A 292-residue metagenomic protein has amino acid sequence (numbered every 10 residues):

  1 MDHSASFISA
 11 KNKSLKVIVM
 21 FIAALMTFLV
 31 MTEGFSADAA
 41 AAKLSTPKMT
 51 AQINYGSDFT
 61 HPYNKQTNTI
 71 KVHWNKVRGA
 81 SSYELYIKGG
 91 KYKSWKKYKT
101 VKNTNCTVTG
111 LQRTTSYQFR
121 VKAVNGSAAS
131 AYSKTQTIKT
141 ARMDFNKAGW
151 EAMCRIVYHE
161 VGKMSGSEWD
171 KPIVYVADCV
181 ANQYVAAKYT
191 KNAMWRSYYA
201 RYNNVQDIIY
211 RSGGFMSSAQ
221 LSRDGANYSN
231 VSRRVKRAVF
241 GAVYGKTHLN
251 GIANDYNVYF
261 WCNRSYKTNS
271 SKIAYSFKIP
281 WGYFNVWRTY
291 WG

Functional and structural regions predicted by a protein language model:
F28-S45: Sec-dependent signal peptide cleavage junction
A40-R78, R113, S130-R142: Pro/Thr/Ser/Gly-rich low-complexity, intrinsically disordered linker/stalk tracts
W74, C106-T109: Hydrophobic core positions of the immunoglobulin-like beta-sandwich fold
Y83-L85: Short beta-strand elements bearing conserved aromatic residues within extracellular beta-rich modules
K97-N103: Short beta-strand segments within Ig-like beta-sandwich modules, predominantly Fibronectin type-III
T104-T107, Q136: Short strand-edge motifs at loop-to-beta-strand transitions and within beta-strands of extracellular beta-rich domains
V108-A129: Beta-strand-rich modules
D144-G292: Bacterial extracytoplasmic/cell-wall-associated proteins, especially those involved in peptidoglycan
